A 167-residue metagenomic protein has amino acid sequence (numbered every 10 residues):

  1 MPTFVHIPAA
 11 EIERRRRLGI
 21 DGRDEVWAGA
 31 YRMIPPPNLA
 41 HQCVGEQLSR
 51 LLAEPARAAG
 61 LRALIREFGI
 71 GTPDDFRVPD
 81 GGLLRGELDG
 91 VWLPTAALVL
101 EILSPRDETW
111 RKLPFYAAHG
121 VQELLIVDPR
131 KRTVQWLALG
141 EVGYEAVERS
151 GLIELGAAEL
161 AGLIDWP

Functional and structural regions predicted by a protein language model:
M1-P167: Gly/Pro/Ser/Thr-rich low-complexity, intrinsically disordered segments predominantly at protein N-termini
